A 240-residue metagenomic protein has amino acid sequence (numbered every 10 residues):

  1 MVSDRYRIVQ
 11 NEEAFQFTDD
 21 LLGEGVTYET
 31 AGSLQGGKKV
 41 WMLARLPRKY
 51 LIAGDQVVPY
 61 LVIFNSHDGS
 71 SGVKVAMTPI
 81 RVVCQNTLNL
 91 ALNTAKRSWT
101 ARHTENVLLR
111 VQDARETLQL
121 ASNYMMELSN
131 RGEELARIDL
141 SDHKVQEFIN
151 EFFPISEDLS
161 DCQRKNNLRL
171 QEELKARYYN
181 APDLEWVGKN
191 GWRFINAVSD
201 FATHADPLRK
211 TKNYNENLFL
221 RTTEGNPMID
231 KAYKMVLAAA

Functional and structural regions predicted by a protein language model:
M1-Y6, E224: Basic, alpha-helical nucleic-acid-binding regions used in initiation and control of genome expression
D4-Y28: Amphipathic alpha-helical segments
A14, K38-V40, V57: Residues at beta-strand starts and edge strands
G23-R48: A short acidic/basic microdomain associated with nuclease active sites
G32, K49-A240: Intrinsically disordered, low-complexity regions enriched in serine/threonine
